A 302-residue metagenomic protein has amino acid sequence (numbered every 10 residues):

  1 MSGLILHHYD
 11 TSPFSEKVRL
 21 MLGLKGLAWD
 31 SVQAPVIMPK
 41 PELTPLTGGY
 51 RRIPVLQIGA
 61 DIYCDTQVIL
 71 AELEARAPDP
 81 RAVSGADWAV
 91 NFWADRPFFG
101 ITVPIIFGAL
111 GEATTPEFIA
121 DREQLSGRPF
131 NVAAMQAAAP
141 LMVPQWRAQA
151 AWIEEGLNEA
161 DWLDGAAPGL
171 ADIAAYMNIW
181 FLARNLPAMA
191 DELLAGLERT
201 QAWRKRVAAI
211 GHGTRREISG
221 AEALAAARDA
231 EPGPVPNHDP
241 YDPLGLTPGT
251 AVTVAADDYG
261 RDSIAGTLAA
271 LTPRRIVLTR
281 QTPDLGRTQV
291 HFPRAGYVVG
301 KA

Functional and structural regions predicted by a protein language model:
M1-P129, Q136-A137, L246, A256 (+3 more regions): GST-like domain detector, emphasizing the conserved glutathione-binding G-site in the N-terminal thioredoxin-like
S2, L6-F14, K205-A227: N-terminal short leaders/motifs
A94-A209: GST-like fold's C-terminal all-alpha helical module
N178, G220-A223, D257: Histidine- and/or cysteine-centered catalytic micro-motif in compact active-site loops
M189, A223, Q281-T282: Sparse recognition of residues in long alpha-helices and their boundaries
H212-P248: Mixed-charge, Lys/Arg-rich low-complexity intrinsically disordered regions
P234-R274: C-terminal accessory/binding modules appended to enzymatic or scaffolding proteins
